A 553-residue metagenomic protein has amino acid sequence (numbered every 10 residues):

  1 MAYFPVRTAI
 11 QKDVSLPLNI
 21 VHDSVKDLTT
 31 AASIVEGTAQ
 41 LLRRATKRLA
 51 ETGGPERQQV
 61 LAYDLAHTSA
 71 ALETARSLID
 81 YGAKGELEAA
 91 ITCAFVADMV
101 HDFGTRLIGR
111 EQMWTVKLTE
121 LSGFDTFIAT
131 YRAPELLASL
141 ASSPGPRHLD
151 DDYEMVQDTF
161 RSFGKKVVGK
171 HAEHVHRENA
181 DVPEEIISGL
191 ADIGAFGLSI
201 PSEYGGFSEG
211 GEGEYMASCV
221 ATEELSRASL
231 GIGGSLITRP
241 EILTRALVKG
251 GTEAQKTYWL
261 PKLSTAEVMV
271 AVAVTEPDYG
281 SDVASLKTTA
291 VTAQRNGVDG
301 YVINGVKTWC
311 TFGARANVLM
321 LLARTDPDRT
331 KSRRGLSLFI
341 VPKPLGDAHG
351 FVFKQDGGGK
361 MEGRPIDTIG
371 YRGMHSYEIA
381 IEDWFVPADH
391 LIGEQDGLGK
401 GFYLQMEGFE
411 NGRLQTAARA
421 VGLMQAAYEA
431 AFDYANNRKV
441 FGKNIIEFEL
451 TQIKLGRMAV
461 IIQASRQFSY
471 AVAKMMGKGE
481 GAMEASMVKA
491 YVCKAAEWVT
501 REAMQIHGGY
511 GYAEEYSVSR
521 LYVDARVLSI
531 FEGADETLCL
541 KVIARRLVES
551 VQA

Functional and structural regions predicted by a protein language model:
M1-I34, Q40-R43, K47, H148-L149 (+7 more regions): FAD-binding core of flavoproteins
A2-R227, T238, G250, K262 (+3 more regions): Alpha-helical interface subdomain recognition
G233-A254, G280: N-terminal glycine-rich flavin-associated loop
